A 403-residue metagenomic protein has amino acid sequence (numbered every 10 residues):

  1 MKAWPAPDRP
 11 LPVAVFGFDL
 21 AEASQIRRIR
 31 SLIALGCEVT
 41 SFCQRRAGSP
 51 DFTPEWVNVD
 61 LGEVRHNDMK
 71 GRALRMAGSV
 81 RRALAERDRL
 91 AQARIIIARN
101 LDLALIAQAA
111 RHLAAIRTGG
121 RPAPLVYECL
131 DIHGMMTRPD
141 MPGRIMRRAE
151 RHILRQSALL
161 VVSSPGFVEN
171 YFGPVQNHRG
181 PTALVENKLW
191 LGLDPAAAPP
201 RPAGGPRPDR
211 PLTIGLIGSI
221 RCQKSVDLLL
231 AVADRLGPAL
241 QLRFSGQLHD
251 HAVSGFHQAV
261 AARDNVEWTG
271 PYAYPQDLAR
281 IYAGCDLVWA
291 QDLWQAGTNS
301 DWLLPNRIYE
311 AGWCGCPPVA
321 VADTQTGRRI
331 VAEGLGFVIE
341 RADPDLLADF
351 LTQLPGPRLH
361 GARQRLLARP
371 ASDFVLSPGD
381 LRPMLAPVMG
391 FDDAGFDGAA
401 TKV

Functional and structural regions predicted by a protein language model:
M1-S49, L159, Q176-N177, E186 (+2 more regions): N-terminal subdomain of nucleotide-sugar transferases
A14, V161, A203-K224, L230-A233 (+1 more regions): Conserved donor-binding/catalytic core segment of Leloir-type glycosyltransferases
F18-A21, A123-G143: A short, histidine- and acid-enriched strand-loop-helix "catalytic/donor-clamping" loop that lines the nucleotide-sugar
R81-D88, L105, H112-I116, Y127 (+2 more regions): Membrane-proximal helix-turn-helix segments that form the acceptor-binding/catalytic region of lipid-linked
R151-T182, L189-A196, R328: A short, active-site helix/loop in glycosyltransferases that binds the activated sugar's phosphate group
P199, R341-D343, L347, P355-G390 (+1 more regions): A charged, aromatic-enriched C-terminal amphipathic alpha-helix characteristic of glycosyltransferases across folds
K224, P271-Y309, A320-R328: Nucleotide-sugar-dependent
F244-G246, V253-Y282: Nucleotide-activated donor-binding/catalytic signature segment of Leloir-type glycosyltransferases, i.e., the conserved
